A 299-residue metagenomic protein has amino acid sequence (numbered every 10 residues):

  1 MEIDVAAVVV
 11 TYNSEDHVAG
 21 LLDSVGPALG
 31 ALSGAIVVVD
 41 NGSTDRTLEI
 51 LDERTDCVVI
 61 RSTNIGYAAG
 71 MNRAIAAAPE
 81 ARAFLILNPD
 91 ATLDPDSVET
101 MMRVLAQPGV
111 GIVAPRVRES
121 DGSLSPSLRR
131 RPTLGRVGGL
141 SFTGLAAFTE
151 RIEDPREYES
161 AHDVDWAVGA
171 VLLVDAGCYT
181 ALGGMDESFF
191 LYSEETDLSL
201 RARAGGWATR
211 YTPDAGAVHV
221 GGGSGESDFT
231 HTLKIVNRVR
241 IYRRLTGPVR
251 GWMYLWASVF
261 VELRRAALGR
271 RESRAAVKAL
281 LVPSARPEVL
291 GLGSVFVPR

Functional and structural regions predicted by a protein language model:
S14-L29: Short, well-formed alpha-helical segments that are part of the catalytic scaffolds of diverse glycosyltransferases
S24, D40-L48: A conserved acidic beta->alpha catalytic loop
R61-P79: Glycine-rich, basic loop-to-helix element that forms the pyrophosphate-binding segment of sugar-nucleotide handling
F84: Short aromatic/hydrophobic "clamp" motif used to bind/position activated sugar donors
P95-S127: Conserved donor NDP-sugar-binding/catalytic core segment of glycosyltransferases
P132-V164: Short, flexible, basic/aromatic active-site loop/helix in glycosyltransferases
D165-G216: A short, conserved alpha-helix in the catalytic core of glycosyltransferases
F229-V239, R243-R299: Non-catalytic, C-terminal membrane-associated alpha-helical segments of glycosyltransferases
